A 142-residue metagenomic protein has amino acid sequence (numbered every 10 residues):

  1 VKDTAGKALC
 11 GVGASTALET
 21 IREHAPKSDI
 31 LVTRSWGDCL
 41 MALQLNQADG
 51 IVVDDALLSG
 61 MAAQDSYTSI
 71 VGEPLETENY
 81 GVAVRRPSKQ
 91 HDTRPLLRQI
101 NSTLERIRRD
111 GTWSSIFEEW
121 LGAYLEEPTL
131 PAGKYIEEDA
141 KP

Functional and structural regions predicted by a protein language model:
V1-L9, D92: Flexible hinge/capping segments at coil-to-helix
D3, E23-H24, G37-V52, A56 (+1 more regions): Short helices/loops that flank or line small-molecule/ion binding pockets
L9-H24, D55, S114: Secondary-structure junction motif
G11, S28-W36, A42: Short beta-strand-to-loop elements that line the ligand-binding cleft of bilobed periplasmic-binding protein-like
A14-T16, S35-W36, V52-M61, D110: Beta->alpha turn/N-cap motifs
E19, T103-W120: Periplasmic-binding protein-like
L31, D49-D54, S69-V71, R108: Paired acidic/hydrophobic, glycine-rich loop segments that form the ligand-binding mouth/hinge of periplasmic-binding
D55, S59-N101, A123-P142: Periplasmic-binding protein-like
